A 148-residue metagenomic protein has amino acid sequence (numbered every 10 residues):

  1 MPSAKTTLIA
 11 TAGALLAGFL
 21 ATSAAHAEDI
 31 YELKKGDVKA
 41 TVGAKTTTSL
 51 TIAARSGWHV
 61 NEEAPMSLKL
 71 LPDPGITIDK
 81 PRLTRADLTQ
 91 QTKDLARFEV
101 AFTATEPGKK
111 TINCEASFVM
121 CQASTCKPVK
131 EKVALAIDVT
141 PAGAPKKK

Functional and structural regions predicted by a protein language model:
M1-K5: N-terminal secretory signal peptides that target proteins for export/translocation
A10-A21: Bacterial N-terminal signal peptides
H26-K148: Extracellular/lumen-exposed scaffold segments
